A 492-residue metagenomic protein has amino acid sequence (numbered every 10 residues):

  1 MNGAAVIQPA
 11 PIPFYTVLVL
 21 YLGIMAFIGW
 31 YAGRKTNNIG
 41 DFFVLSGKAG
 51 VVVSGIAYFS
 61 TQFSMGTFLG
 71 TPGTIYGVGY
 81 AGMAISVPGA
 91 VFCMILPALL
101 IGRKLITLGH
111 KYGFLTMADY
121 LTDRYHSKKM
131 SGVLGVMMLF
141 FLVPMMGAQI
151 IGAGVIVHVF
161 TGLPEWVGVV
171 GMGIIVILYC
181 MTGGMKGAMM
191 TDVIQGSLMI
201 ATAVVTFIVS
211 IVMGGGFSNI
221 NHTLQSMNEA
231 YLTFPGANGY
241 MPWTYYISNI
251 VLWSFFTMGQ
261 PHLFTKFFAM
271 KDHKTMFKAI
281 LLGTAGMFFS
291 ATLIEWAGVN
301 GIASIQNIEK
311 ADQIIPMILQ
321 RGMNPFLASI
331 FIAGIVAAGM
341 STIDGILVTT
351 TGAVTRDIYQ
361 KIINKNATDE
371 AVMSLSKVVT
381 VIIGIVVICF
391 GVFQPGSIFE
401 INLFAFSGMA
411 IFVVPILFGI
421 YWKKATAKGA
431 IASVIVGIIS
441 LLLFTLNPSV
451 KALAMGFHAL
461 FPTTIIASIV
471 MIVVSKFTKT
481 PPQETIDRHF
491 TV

Functional and structural regions predicted by a protein language model:
M1-V492: Membrane-embedded helix-loop-helix hairpins and adjacent transmembrane boundary segments in multi-pass transporters
